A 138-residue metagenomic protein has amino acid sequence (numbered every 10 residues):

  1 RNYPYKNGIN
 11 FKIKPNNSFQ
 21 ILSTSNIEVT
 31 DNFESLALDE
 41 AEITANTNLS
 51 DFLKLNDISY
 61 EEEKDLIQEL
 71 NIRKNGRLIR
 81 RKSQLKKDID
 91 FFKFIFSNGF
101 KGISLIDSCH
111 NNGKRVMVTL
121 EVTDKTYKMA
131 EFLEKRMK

Functional and structural regions predicted by a protein language model:
R1-K138: Domain-level marker for long, solvent-exposed, non-transmembrane regions
